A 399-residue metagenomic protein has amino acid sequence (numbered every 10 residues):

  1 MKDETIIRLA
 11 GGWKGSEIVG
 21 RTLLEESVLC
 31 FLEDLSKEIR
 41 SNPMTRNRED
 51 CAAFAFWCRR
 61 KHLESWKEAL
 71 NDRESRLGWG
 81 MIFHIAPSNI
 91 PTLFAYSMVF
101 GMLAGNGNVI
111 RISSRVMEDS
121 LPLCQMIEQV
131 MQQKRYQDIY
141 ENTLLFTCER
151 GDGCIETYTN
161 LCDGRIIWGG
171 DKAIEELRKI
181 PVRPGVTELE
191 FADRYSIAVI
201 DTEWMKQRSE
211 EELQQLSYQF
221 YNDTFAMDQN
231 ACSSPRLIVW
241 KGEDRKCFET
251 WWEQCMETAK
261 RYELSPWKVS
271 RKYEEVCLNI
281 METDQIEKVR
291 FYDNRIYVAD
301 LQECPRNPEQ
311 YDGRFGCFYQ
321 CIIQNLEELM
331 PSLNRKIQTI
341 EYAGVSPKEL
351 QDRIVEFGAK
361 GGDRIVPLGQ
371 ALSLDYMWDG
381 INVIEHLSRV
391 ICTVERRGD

Functional and structural regions predicted by a protein language model:
M1-G80, V366: N-terminal Rossmann-like NAD(P)+-binding subdomain of aldehyde/semialdehyde dehydrogenases
F31, E128, I174, E210-Y221 (+2 more regions): Well-ordered, non-membrane alpha-helical segments in soluble/globular domains
K67-I85, N89, F146-E156, Y297-F315: Donor nucleotide-activated moiety binding/catalytic core segment of transferases that use nucleotide-activated donors
K67-V130: Conserved small-residue-rich beta-alpha loop and adjacent elements that most often cradle the phosphate/pyrophosphate
L103, Q129, K179-R183, F357-G358: Short, surface-exposed basic-aromatic patches at helix termini and helix-loop junctions that form
V109-R115, Y342-A343, V366-P367: Short internal beta-strands
Y136-G242, G369, M377-D399: Conserved NAD(P)+-binding/catalytic subdomain of aldehyde/semialdehyde dehydrogenases
Y218, M227-E341, K348-R396: NAD(P)-dependent aldehyde/semialdehyde dehydrogenase
